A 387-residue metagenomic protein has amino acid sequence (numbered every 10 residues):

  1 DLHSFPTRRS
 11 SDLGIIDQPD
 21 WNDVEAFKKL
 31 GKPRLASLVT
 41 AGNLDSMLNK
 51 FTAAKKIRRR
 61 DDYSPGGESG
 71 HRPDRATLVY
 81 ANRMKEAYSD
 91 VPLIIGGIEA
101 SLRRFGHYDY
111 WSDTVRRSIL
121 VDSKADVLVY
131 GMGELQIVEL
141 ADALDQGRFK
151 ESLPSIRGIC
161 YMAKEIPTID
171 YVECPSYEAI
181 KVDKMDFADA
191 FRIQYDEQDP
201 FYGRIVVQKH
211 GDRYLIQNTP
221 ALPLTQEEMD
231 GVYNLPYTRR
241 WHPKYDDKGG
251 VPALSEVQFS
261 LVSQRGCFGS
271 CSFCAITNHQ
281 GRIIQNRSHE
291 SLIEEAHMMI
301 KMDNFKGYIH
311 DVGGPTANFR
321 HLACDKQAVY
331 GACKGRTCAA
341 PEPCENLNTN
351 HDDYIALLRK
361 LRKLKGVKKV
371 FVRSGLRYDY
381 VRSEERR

Functional and structural regions predicted by a protein language model:
H3-S10: Short, small-residue-biased leader/transition segments that mark boundaries at the very start of proteins
S4, W21, S46, M298-R387: Conserved SAM/AdoMet-binding glycine-rich loop
D17-H210: Glycine-rich beta-alpha loop elements in corrinoid/cobalamin-binding modules across cobalamin-dependent enzymes
N22-D23, D45-M47, A100-R104, Q136-V138 (+5 more regions): Flexible loop/turn segments at secondary-structure boundaries
D126, V232, C267, C271 (+1 more regions): Conserved, mostly hydrophobic/aromatic
A188-S260: N-terminal [4Fe-4S]-dependent radical SAM core
K248-A275, Y308: N-terminal pre-triad scaffold of radical SAM enzymes
Q280-F305: Conserved alpha-helical substructure of the radical SAM core
